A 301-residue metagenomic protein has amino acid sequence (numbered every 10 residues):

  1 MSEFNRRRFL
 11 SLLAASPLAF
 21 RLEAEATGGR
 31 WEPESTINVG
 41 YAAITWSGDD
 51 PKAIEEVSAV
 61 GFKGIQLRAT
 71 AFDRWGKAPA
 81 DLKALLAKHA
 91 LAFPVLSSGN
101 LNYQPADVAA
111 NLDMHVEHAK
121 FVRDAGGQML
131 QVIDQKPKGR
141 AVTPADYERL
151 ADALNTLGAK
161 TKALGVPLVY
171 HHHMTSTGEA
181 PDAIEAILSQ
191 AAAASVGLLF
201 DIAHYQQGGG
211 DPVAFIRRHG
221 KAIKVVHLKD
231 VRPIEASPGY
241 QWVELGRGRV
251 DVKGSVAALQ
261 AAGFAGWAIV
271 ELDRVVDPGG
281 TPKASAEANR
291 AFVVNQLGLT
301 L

Functional and structural regions predicted by a protein language model:
S2-V39, S47, P51-S58, P181-F200 (+1 more regions): Histidine-acidic metal/acid-base catalytic patches
L13-A19, W31-P33, G48, S58 (+3 more regions): Active-site acidic/histidine proton-transfer and metal-coordination neighborhood in alpha/beta enzyme cores
R30-E34, I54-A59, G76-V95, M114-G126 (+4 more regions): Acidic (Asp/Glu)-rich catalytic clusters
I37-A43, I65-L67, F93-S98, L130-V132 (+4 more regions): Hydrophobic faces of well-ordered beta-strands that scaffold small-molecule active sites in alpha/beta enzyme cores
I44-P51, A69-P79, L101-N111, K138-V142 (+4 more regions): Acidic-and-aromatic substrate-binding clefts and catalytic sites of carbohydrate-active enzymes
F62: Conserved acetyl-CoA-binding loop of GNAT-fold acetyltransferases
L82-A84, L91, N111-D113, Y147-R149 (+4 more regions): Alpha-helix boundary/capping detector
L86, F93-S97, L101-Y103, D107-V108: Short hydrophobic interaction/assembly module
